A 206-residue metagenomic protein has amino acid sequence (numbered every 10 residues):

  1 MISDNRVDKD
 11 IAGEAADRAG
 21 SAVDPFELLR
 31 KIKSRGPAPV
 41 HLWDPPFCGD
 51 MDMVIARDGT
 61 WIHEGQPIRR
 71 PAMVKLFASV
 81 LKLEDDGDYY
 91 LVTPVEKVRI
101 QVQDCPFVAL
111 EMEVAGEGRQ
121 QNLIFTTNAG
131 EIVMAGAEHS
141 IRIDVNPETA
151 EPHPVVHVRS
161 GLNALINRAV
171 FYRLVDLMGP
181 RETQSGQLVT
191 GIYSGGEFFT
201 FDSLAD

Functional and structural regions predicted by a protein language model:
M1-D206: Long, non-globular segments of proteins
